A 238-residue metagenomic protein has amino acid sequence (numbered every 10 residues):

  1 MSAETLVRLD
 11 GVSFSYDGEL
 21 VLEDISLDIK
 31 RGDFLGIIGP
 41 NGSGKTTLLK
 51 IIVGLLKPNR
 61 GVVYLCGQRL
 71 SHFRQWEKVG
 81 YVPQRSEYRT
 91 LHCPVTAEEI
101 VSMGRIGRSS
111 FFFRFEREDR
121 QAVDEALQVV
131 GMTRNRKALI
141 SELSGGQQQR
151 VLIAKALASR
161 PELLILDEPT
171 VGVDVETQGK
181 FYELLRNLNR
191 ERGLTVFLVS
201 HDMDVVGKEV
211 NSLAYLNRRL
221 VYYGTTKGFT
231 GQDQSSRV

Functional and structural regions predicted by a protein language model:
V53: Helix-to-loop junction immediately C-terminal to a conserved catalytic motif
G61-Q75: Conserved ABC transporter NBD signature motif
S102, R117-N135: Conserved ABC ATPase "signature" region
L139-L143, Q147: Conserved ABC ATPase signature
L164-D167: Catalytic Walker B motif of ABC-type/P-loop ATPase nucleotide-binding domains
S200-H201: H-loop/switch region of ABC-family ATPase nucleotide-binding domains
S212-T225: H-loop (His-switch) and adjacent beta-strand-loop-beta switch element of ABC-type ATPase nucleotide-binding domains
